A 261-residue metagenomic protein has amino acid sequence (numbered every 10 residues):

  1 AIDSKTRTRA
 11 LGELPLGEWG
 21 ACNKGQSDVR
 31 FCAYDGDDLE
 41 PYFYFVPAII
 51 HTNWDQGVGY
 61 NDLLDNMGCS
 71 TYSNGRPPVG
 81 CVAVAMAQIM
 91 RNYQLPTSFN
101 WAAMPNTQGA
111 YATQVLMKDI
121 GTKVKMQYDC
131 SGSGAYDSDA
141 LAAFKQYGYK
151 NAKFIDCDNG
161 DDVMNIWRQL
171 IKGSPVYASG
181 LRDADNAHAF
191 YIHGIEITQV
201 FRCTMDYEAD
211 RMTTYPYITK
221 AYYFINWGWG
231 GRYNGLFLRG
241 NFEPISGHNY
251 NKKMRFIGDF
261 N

Functional and structural regions predicted by a protein language model:
A1-D35, E196-N261: Cys-His-centered catalytic/binding microenvironment captured across papain-like cysteine peptidases and homologous
A1-S133: Active-site-adjacent structural segments surrounding the nucleophilic cysteine of cysteine proteases and isopeptidases
R76, G80, V84-A85, D139 (+3 more regions): Generic recognition of stable, solvent-exposed alpha-helical segments in well-folded globular domains
R76, Q88, M126-G134, K150 (+4 more regions): Solvent-exposed loop/turn segments at secondary-structure junctions within structured extracellular/periplasmic domains
G80-R91, V115-M126, A143-F144, N151-D156 (+3 more regions): Structural recognition of the beta-strand scaffold that forms the well-ordered cores of secreted hydrolase catalytic
N92, A142-K150, W167-R168, S174-G180 (+1 more regions): Extended interaction regions within the primary functional domain
M117, G121-C130, D137-L141, K145-Q146 (+1 more regions): Active-site-proximal segments of metallohydrolase catalytic domains
Y147-Y222: Active-site-adjacent substructure of cysteine-protease-like catalytic cores
